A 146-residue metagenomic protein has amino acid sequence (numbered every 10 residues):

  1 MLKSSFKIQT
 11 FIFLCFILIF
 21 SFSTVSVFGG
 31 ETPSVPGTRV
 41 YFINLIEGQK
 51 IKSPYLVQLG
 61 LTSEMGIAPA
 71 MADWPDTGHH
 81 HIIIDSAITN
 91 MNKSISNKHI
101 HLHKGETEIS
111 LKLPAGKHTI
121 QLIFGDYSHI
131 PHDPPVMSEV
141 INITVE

Functional and structural regions predicted by a protein language model:
L2-F13: Bacterial N-terminal signal peptides that target proteins for export
S5-F6, F22-V27: Compositionally biased regions
F11-S23: Bacterial N-terminal signal peptides
V27-P33, G48, P54-T62, A68-E146: Long, low-complexity serine/threonine/glycine- and acidic-rich segments characteristic of extracellular
G37-F42: Proline-enriched interdomain boundary motifs that mark the N-terminal boundary and often initiate the first structured
N44-I46: Surface-exposed, proline-enriched loop/turn segments that connect beta strands in immunoglobulin-like
